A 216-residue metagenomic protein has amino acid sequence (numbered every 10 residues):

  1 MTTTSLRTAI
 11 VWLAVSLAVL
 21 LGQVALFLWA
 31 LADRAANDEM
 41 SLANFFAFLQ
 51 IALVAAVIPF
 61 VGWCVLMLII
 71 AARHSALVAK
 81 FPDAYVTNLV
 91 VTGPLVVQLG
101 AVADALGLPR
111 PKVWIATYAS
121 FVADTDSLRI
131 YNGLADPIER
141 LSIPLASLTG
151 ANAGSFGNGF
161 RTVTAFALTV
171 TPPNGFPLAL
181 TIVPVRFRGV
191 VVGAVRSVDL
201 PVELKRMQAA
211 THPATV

Functional and structural regions predicted by a protein language model:
M1-A9, M40-T125: Anionic N-terminal interaction surfaces
V11-A30, V54-V61: Canonical alpha-helical transmembrane segments of integral membrane proteins
G22-Q23, W29, D126-G133, L145 (+1 more regions): Bulky hydrophobic/aromatic packing residues
F27-E39: Juxtamembrane "helix-exit" motif on the non-cytosolic side of transmembrane helices
N37-F45, P172-L178: Intrinsically disordered, low-complexity coil segments
A84, I143, V195-V198: A general alpha-helical scaffold signature found inside nucleotide-binding enzyme cores
G93-A167: Membrane-proximal soluble helical/coiled-coil segments that couple transmembrane anchors to catalytic or regulatory
P137, T149-V216: Acidic, Ser/Thr- and proline-rich intrinsically disordered linker/docking segments of eukaryotic scaffolds
